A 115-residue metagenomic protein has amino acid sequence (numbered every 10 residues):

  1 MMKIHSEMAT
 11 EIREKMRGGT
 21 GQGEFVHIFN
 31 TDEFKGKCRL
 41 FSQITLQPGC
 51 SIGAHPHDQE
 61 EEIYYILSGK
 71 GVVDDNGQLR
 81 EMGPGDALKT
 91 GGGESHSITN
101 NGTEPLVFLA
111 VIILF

Functional and structural regions predicted by a protein language model:
M1-C38, G53: A short, N-terminal "cap"/entry segment at the start of jelly-roll beta-barrel domains of the cupin/DSBH fold
H27-T31, S42-D58, G92: Conserved short histidine dyad/triad with adjacent acidic residue
F34-K37, Q47-C50, K70, L114-F115: Short, charged/polar surface micro-motifs in flexible loops or helix N-caps
Q43, I63, G77-E81: Short, surface-exposed secondary-structure edge patches
S51-G53, V72, L88, G93-S97: Histidine-centered metal-chelating micro-motifs
Q59-E61, Y65-G71: Glycine- and acidic-residue-biased ligand/ion/polar-headgroup-sensing regions
G77-G92: Short acidic-glycine-tyrosine-enriched beta hairpin
G92-F115: Ligand-binding loop in jelly-roll beta-barrel domains
